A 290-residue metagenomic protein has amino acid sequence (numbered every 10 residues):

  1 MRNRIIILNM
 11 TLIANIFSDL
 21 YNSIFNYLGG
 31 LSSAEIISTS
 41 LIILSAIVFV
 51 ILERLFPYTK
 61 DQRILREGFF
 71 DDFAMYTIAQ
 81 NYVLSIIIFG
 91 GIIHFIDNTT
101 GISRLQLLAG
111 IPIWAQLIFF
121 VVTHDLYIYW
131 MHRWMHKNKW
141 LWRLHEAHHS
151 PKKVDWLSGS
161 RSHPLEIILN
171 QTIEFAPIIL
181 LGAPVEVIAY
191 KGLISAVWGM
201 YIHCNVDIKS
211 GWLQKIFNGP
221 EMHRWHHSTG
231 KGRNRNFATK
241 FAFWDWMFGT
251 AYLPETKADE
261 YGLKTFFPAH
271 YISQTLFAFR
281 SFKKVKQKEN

Functional and structural regions predicted by a protein language model:
N9-S32, L141, S150-R161, G182-A183 (+1 more regions): Cytosolic/stromal cytosol-facing helical appendages immediately following the last transmembrane segment
I13-N22, V83-P112, P184: Long, highly hydrophobic alpha-helical transmembrane signal-anchor segments
T39-I43, Q106-M135, W140, A189 (+1 more regions): Membrane-embedded alpha-helical segments that form the functional core of polytopic membrane enzymes, especially those
A46-L55, V122-K137, G192-K209, G219-W225: Transmembrane alpha-helical segments that form the membrane-embedded catalytic/substrate-channel core of multi-pass
I47-D72, G91-L108: Membrane-helix interface linkers and caps
K60-V83, S150-R161: Juxtamembrane helix-capping/reentrant segments at transmembrane boundaries
L165-I178: Core segments of transmembrane alpha-helices that mediate helix-helix packing or line hydrophobic substrate/ligand
L180-A189: Transmembrane helix interruption/hinge and helix-loop junction motifs
